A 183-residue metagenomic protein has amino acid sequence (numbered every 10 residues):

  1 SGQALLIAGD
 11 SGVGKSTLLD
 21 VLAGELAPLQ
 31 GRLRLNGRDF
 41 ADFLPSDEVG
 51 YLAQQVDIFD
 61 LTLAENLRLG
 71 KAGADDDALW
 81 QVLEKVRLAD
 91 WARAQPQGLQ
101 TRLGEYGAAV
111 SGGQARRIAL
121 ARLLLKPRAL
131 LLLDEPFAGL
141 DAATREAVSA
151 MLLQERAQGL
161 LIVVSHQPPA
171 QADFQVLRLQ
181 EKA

Functional and structural regions predicted by a protein language model:
A8-D10: The feature captures the beta-strand-to-loop junction immediately N-terminal to the Walker
A23: Helix-to-loop junction immediately C-terminal to a conserved catalytic motif
G31-P45: Conserved ABC transporter NBD signature motif
V56-A74, A138, A170-Q171: Conserved catalytic motifs of ABC-family nucleotide-binding domains
A64-G104, A150: ABC ATPase nucleotide-binding domain helical subdomain, centered on the C-loop/LSGGQ "ABC signature"
I118-K126: Hydrophobic/aromatic position at a conserved helix-loop-beta junction within ABC-family ATPase nucleotide-binding
L125-A129, Q158: A short, proline-enriched helix->beta-strand linker immediately N-terminal to the Walker B motif in ABC-type P-loop
L131-E135: Catalytic Walker B motif of ABC-type/P-loop ATPase nucleotide-binding domains
